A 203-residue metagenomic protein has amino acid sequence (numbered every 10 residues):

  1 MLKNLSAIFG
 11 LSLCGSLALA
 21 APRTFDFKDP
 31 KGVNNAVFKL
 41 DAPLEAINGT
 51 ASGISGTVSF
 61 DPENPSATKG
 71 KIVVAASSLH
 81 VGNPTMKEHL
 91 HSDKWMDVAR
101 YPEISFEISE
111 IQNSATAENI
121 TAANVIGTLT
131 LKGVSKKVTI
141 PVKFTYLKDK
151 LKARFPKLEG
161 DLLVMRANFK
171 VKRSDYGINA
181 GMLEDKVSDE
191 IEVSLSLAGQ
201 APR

Functional and structural regions predicted by a protein language model:
M1-N4: Positively charged n-region of N-terminal signal peptides that target proteins for export
I8-S16: Bacterial N-terminal signal peptides
A20-R203: Low-complexity, acidic/polar, glycine-enriched regions of mature
